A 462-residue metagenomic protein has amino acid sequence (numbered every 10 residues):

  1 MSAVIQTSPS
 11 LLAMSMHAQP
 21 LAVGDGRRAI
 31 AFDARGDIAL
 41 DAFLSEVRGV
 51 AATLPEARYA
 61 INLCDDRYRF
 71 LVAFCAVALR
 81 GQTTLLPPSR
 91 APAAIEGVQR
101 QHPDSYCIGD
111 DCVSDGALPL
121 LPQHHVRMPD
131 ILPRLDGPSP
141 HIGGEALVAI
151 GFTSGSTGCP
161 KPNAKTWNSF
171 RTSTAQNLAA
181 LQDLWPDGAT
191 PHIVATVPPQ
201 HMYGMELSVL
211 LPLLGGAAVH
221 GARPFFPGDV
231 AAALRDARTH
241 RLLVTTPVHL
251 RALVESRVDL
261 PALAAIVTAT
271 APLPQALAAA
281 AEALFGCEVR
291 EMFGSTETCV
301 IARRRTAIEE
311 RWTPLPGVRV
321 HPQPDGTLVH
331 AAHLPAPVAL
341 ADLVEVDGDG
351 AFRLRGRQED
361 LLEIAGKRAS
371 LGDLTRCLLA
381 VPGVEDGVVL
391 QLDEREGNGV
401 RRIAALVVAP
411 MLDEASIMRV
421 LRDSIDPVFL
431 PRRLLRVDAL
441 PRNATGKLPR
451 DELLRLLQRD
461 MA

Functional and structural regions predicted by a protein language model:
Q6-D25, P129-F152, C159, L184-H192: Conserved pre-ATP/AMP-binding loop-to-beta segment of ANL
P9, H17-A18, G24-L54, D66 (+1 more regions): Conserved AMP-binding/adenylate-forming core of the ANL superfamily
D37-A39, P140, V148-A175: Conserved AMP-binding A3 loop
A51-R90, P191, A195-P199, R368: Conserved AMP-binding/adenylate-forming
H102-D111, A164-A252, A265, R290: AMP-binding/adenylate-forming
E255-E309: Gly/Ser/Thr-rich phosphate-binding loop
A341-F429: AMP-binding/adenylate-forming catalytic core of the ANL superfamily
L362, A404-L406, V420-A462: Conserved C-terminal "lid"/linker of ANL adenylate-forming enzymes
